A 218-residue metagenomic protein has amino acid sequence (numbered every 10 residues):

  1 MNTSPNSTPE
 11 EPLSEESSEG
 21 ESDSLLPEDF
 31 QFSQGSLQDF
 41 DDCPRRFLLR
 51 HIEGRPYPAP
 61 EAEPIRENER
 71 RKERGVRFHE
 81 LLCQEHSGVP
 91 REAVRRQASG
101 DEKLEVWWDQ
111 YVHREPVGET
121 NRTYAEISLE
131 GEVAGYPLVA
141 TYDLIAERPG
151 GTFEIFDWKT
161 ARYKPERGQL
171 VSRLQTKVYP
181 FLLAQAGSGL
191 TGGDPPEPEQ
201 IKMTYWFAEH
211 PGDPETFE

Functional and structural regions predicted by a protein language model:
M1-R148: Metal-dependent nuclease catalytic cores that hydrolyze phosphodiester bonds in DNA/RNA, characterized by
T120-R122, I127-E218: Mg2+/Mn2+-dependent nuclease catalytic core
